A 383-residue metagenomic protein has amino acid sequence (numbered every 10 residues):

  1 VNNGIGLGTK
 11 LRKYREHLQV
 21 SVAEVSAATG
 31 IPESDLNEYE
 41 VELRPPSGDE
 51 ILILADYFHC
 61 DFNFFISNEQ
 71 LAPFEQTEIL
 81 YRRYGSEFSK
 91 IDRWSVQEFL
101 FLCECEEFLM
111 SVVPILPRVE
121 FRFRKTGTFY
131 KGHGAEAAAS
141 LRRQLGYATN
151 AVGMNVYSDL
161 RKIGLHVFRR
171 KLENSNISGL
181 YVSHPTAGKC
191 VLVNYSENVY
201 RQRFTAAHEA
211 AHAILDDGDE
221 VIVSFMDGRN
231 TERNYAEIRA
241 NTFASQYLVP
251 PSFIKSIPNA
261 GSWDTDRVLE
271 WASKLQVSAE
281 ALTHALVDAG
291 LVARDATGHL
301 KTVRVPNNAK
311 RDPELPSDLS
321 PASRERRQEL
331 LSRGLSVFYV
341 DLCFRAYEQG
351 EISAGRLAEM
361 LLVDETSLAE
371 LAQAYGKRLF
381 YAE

Functional and structural regions predicted by a protein language model:
V1-E383: Active-site hotspot residues in diverse enzymes, especially metal/ion-binding acidic/histidine motifs
